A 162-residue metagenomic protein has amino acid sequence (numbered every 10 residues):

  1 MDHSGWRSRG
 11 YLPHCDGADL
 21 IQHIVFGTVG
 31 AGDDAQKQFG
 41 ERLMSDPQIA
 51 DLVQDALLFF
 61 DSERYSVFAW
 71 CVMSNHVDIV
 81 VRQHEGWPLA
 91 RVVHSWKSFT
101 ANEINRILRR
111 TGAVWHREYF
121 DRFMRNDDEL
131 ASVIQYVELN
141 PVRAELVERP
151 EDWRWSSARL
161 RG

Functional and structural regions predicted by a protein language model:
M1-G162: Short catalytic/metal-binding and nucleic-acid-binding patches
